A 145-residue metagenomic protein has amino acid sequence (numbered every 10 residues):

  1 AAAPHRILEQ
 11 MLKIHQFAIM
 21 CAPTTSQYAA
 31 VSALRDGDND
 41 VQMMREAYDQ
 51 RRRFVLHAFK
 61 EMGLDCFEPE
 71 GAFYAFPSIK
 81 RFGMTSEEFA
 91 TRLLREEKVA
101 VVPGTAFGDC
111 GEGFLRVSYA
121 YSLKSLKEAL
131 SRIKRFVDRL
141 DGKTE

Functional and structural regions predicted by a protein language model:
A1-E145: PLP-dependent class I/II
